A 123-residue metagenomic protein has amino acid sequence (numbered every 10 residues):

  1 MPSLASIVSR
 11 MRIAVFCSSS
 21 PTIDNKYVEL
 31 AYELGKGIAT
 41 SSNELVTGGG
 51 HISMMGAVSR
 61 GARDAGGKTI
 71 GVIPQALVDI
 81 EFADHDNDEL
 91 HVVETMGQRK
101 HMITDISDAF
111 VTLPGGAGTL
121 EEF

Functional and structural regions predicted by a protein language model:
P2-K68: Glycine-rich beta-alpha loop segments
V8, H85, D105: Structured loop/turn residues at beta-strand edges in well-structured enzyme cores
S18-P21, H51, Q75-L77, A109 (+1 more regions): Short glycine-rich anion-binding loops that position phosphate/pyrophosphate groups of nucleotides and phosphorylated
T22, K26, A83, E94 (+1 more regions): N-terminal alpha/beta PP-like core and its mobile active-site loop of ThDP/TPP-dependent enzymes
K26, A57, E81-A83, M102 (+1 more regions): Short, well-ordered secondary-structure micro-motifs
S42, N87-D88, S107: Short, well-ordered alpha-helix to beta-strand connector turns
T47-M96: Glycine-rich, small/polar surface segments that engage phosphate groups of diverse ligands
Q98-F123: Active-site/ligand-binding-proximal alpha/beta "capping" segment
